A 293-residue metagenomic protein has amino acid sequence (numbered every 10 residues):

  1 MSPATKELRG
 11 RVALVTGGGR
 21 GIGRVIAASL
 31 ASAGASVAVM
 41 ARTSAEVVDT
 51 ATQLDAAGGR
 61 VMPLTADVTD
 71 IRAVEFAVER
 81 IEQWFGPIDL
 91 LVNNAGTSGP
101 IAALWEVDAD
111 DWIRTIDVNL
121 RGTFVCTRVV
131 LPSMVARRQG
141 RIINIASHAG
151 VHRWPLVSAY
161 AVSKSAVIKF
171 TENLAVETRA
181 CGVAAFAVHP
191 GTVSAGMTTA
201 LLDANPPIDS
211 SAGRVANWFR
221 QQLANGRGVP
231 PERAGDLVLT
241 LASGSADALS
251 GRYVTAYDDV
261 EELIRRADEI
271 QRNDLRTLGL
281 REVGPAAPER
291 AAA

Functional and structural regions predicted by a protein language model:
V12, G17-G21: Conserved glycine-rich cofactor-binding loop
S44, T65-A77, A109: The beta1-alpha1 cofactor-binding region of Rossmann-like NAD(H)/NADP(H)-dependent oxidoreductases
A102-L104, D111-I113: Substrate-binding pocket helix/loop in short-chain dehydrogenase/reductase
T127, S163: Active-site helix of classical SDR
S147: Residue(s) in the substrate-gating loop at a strand-loop-helix junction that position the organic substrate next
H152, A161, N173-V183, S245-D247: Active-site-adjacent segment of SDR/Rossmann-fold oxidoreductases
A187, D209-A291: C-terminal helical subdomain
